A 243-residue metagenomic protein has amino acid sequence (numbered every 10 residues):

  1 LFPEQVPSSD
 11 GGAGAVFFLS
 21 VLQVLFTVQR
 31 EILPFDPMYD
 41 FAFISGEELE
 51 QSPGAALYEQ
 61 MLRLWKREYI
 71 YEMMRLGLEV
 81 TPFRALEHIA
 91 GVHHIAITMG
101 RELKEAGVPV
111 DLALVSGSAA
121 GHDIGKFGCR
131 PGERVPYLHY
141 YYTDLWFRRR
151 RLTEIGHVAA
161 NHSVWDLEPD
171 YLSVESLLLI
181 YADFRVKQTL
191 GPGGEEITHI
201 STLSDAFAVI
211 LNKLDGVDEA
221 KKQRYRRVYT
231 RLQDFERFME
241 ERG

Functional and structural regions predicted by a protein language model:
F2, F17-F18, F26: Aromatic (phenylalanine/tyrosine) cluster motif
F2-D10: Extreme N-terminal basic, low-complexity initiation segments that serve as generic localization/processing leaders
A13-A15: Short linear motifs in low-complexity or flexible loops
L25-M61, L78-V110, G121, P131 (+1 more regions): Divalent metal-dependent phosphate-bond-processing catalytic cores, especially two-metal-ion Mg2+/Mn2+ enzymes that act
I70-E79: A short small-residue
R75, I97-G100, T143-R148: Amphipathic alpha-helical segments within well-ordered protein domains
V92, V110-R148, H157-D166, D183: His-Asp-centered metal-binding catalytic motifs of divalent-metal-dependent phosphohydrolases/nucleases
